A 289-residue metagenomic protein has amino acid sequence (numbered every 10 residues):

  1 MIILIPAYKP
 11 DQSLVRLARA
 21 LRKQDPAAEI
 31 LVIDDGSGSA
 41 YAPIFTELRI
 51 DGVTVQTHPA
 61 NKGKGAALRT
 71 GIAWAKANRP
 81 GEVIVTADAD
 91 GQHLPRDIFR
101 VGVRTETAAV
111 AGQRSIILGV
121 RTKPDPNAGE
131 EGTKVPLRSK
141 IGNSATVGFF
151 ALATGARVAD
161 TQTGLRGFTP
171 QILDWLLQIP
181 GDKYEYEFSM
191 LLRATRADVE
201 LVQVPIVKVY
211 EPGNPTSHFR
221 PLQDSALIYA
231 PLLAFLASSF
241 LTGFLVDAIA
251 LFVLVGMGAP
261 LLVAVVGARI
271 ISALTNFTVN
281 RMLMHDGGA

Functional and structural regions predicted by a protein language model:
M1-I2, E29, S189: Cell-envelope/extracellular polymer assembly enzymes that use nucleotide-activated donors
K9, D35-S39, K62, G71: Conserved short acidic donor-positioning loop in nucleotide-sugar-dependent glycosyltransferases
K9-K23: Short, well-formed alpha-helical segments that are part of the catalytic scaffolds of diverse glycosyltransferases
D11, I179-G256, R269-A289: Hydrophobic helical membrane-anchoring modules
D34-P43, G91: A conserved acidic beta->alpha catalytic loop
T46-G81: Conserved donor nucleotide-binding strand/loop of the catalytic core
P59-A60, A66-W74, P95-Y184, E211-F219 (+2 more regions): Acceptor/aglycone-binding surface of glycosyltransferases and processive sugar-polymer synthases
G81-Q92: Short beta-strand-to-loop acidic/aromatic patch adjacent to the donor-nucleotide binding site
